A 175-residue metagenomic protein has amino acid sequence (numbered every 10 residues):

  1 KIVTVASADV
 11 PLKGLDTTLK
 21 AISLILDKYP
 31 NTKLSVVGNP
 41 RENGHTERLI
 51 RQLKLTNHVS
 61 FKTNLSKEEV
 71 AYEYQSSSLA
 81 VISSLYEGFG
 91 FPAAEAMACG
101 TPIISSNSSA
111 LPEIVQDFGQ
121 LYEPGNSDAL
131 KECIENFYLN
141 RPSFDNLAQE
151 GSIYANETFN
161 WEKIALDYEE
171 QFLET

Functional and structural regions predicted by a protein language model:
K1-K13, L19-I22: Conserved donor-binding/catalytic core segment of Leloir-type glycosyltransferases
V5, K33-E47, T63: Glycosyltransferase donor-sugar binding loop
T46-E68: Nucleotide-activated donor-binding/catalytic signature segment of Leloir-type glycosyltransferases, i.e., the conserved
Y72-S77: Short alpha-helical donor nucleotide-sugar binding micro-motif in glycosyltransferases
L85: Aromatic "clamp/platform" in nucleotide-sugar-dependent glycosyltransferases that forms part of the donor/acceptor
P102-S105: Short hydrophobic beta-strand element within catalytic cores of glycosyltransferases and related nucleotide-activated
Q120-S127, N136-R141: Conserved acidic donor-binding segment of nucleotide-sugar-dependent glycosyltransferases
W161-T175: C-terminal alpha-helical cap of glycosyltransferases
